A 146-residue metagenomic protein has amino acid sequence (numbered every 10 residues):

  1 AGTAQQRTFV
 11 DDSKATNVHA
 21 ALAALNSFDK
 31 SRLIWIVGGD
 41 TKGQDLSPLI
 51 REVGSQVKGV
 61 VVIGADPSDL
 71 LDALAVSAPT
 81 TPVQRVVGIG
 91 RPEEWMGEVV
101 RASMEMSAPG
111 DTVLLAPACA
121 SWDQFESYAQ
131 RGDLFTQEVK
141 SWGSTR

Functional and structural regions predicted by a protein language model:
A1-Q56: Nucleotide phosphate-binding/pyrophosphate-handling subdomain across enzymes that bind or process nucleotide phosphates
A23-N26, R51, D72, V76 (+1 more regions): Short, well-ordered alpha-helices that flank and scaffold nucleotide-derived cofactor binding pockets
S47-D111, T145-R146: C-terminal helical cap/extension that packs against the catalytic core of soluble nucleotide-cofactor enzymes
D69, S121-D123: Short glycine-rich, flexible loops that bind phosphorylated cofactors or substrates
E105, D123, T136-R146: Phosphate-binding loop of NTP-binding sites
V113-A118: Short beta-strands and strand-loop turn motifs
F125-Y128: Short, solvent-exposed loop/turn segments at secondary-structure boundaries
